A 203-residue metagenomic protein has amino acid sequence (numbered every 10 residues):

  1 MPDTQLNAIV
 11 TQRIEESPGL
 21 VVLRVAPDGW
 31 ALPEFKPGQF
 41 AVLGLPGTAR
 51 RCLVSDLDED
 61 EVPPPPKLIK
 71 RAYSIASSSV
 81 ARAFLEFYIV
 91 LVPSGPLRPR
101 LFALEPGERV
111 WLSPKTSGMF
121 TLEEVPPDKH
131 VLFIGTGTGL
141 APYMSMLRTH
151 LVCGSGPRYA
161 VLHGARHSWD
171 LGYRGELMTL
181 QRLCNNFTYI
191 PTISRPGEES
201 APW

Functional and structural regions predicted by a protein language model:
P2-E108, S194-R195: Ferredoxin-reductase
T4, P157-R158, L162-W203: Reductase modules of NAD(P)H-dependent flavoproteins
G29, H150-G154, Q181: Active-site catalytic pocket residues across diverse enzymes, especially alpha/beta-hydrolases
T116-P126: A short, basic/flexible loop-to-alpha-helix module at the beginning of a structural domain
L122-E124, M144-R148, G172-R174: A short secondary-structure junction signal
D128, L151-Y159: Conserved S-adenosyl-L-methionine
V131-I134: Conserved beta-strand elements of the Class I
T136-A141: Ser/Thr-glycine-rich phosphate-binding loops at phosphate-binding pockets of nucleotides, nucleotide cofactors
